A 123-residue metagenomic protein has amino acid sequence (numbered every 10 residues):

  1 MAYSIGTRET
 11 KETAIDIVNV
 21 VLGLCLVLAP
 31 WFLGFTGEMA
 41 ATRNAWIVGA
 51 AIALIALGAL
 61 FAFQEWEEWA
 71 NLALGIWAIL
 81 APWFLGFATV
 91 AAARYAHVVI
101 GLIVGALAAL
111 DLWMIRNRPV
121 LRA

Functional and structural regions predicted by a protein language model:
M1-A2, W46-I47, A53-L54: A short alpha-helix capping/helix-coil boundary motif
M1-I17, M114-A123: Intrinsic N-terminal pre-sequences and regulatory tails
Y3-T13, T36-M39, A59-E65, A88-Y95: Juxtamembrane loop-transmembrane helix junctions in multi-pass integral membrane proteins, especially the extracellular
K11, I15-T36, A51-A59, N71-A88 (+1 more regions): Extracellular/lumenal glycan-associated surfaces
I15-I17, R43, W69, Y95: Tandem-repeat/low-complexity and Cys-motif detector
G37-A50, R94-I100: Structural signature of hydrophobic alpha-helical transmembrane segments
Q64-W69, A88-H97, I115-A123: A cytosolic-side transmembrane-helix exit/cap motif
